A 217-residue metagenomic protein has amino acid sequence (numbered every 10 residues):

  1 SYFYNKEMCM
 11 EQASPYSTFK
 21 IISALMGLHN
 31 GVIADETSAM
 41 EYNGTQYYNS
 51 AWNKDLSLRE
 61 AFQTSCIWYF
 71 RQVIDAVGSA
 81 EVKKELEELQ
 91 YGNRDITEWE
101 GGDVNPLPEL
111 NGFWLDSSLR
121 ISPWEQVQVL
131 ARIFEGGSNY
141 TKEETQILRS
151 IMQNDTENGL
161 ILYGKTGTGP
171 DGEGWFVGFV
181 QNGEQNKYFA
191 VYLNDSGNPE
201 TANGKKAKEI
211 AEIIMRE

Functional and structural regions predicted by a protein language model:
S1-M10, I210, I214-E217: Beta-lactamase-like hydrolase cores
Y4-I22, E36-N43, N53-L58: Short active-site loop at a secondary-structure junction that contains or immediately precedes the catalytic residue(s)
Y4-M10, K54-D55, Q63-F70, N105-W114 (+1 more regions): Flexible glycine/proline-enriched surface loops and loop-helix/loop-strand junctions
Q12-E36, A61, Q126, F189-A190: Active-site SXXK
G27-I33, Q63-I67, I74-S79, E87-R94 (+3 more regions): Sec-exported extracytoplasmic/periplasmic mature domains
L28-T45, Y140-T145: Short, well-structured active-site flanking segments
S50-A51, S57-L58, Q72-L130: Mid-domain, small-residue-enriched loop/turn segments at the edges of structured enzyme/sensor domains
D75-G78, A131-E217: Structured C-terminal helix/loop/strand segments within mature extracytoplasmic catalytic/sensor domains
